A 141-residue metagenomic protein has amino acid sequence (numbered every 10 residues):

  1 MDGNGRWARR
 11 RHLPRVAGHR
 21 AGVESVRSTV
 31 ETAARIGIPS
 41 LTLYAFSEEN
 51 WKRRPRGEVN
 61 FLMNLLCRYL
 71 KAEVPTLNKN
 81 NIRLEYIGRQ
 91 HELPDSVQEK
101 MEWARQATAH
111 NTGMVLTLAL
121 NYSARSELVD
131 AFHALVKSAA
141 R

Functional and structural regions predicted by a protein language model:
M1-R141: Flexible, compositionally biased loop and terminal segments
